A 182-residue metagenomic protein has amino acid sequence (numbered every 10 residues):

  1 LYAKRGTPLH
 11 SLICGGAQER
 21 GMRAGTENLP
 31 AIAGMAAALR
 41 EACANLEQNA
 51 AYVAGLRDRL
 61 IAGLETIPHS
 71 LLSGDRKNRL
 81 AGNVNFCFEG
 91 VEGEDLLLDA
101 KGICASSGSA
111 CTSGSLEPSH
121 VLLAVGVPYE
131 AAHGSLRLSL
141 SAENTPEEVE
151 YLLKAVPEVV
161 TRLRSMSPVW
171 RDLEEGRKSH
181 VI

Functional and structural regions predicted by a protein language model:
L1-A50: Conserved core segment of the aminotransferase class I/II
H10, L29-R40, I61, L97 (+3 more regions): Predominant activation on well-ordered alpha-helical scaffold segments within soluble catalytic domains
H10, L71-S73, S106: Structural detector of well-ordered beta-strand residues that form the stable sheet scaffold of enzyme domains
N28-I32, L46-R57, E89, G93 (+3 more regions): Generic structural signal for well-ordered, non-membrane alpha-helical segments in soluble metabolic enzymes
L39-L46, R57, L64, P68 (+3 more regions): Structural signal for hydrophobic packing residues in well-ordered secondary-structure cores of soluble enzyme domains
C43-L96: Conserved PLP-dependent catalytic core of the aminotransferase class-I/II
V84-R137, A142: Conserved C-terminal alpha-helix-loop-beta "cap" of PLP-dependent enzymes that closes/shapes the active-site mouth
P118-I182: PLP-dependent enzyme catalytic core of the Aspartate aminotransferase-like
